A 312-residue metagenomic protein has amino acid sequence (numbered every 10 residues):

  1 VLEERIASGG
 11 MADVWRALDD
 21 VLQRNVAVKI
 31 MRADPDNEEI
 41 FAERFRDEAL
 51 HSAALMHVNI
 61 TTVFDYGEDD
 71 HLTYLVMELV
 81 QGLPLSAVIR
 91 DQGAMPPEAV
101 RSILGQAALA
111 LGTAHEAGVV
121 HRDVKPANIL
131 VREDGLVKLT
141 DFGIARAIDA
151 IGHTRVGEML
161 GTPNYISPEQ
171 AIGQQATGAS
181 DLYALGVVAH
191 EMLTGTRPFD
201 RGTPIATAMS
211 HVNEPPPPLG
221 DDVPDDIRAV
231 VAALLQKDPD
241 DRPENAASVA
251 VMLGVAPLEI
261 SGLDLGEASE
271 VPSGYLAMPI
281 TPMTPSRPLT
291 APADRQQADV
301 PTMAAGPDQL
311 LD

Functional and structural regions predicted by a protein language model:
V1-T284: Eukaryotic protein kinase
P279-D312: C-terminal or otherwise distal, non-catalytic regulatory regions appended to signaling enzyme catalytic cores
